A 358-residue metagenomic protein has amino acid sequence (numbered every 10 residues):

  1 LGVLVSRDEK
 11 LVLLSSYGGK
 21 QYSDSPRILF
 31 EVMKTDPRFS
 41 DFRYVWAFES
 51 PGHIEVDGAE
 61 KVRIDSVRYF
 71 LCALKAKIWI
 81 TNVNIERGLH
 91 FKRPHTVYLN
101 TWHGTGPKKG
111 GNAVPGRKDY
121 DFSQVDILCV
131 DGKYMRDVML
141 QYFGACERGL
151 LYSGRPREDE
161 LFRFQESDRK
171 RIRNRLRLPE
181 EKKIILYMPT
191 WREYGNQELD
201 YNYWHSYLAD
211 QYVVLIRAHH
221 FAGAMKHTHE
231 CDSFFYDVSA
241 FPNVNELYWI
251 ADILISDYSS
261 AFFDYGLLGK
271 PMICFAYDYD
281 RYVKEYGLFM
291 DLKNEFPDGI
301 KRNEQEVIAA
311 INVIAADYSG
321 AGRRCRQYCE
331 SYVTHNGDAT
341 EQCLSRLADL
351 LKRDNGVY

Functional and structural regions predicted by a protein language model:
L1-L11, V357-Y358: Non-catalytic membrane-proximal stalk/linker segments that position and tether the catalytic domains
E9-K10, T96, K182-I185: Nucleotide donor/acceptor-binding cores
L11-R163: Active-site and donor-binding regions of nucleotide-sugar-utilizing enzymes
S23-P37, P156-H229, K301-N303, H335-E341: Conserved catalytic-core segment of nucleotide-activated headgroup transferases in glycan assembly
I78-W102, G106, F241-Y286: A donor-sugar binding/catalytic signature common to diverse glycosyltransferases and related nucleotide-sugar
C231-S233, S260-S331: Catalytic binding pocket for nucleotide-activated donors in carbohydrate/polymer assembly enzymes
S233-A240: Active-site donor-binding acidic/aromatic loop of nucleotide-activated sugar and phosphosugar transferases involved
N336-Y358: C-terminal alpha-helical cap of glycosyltransferases
